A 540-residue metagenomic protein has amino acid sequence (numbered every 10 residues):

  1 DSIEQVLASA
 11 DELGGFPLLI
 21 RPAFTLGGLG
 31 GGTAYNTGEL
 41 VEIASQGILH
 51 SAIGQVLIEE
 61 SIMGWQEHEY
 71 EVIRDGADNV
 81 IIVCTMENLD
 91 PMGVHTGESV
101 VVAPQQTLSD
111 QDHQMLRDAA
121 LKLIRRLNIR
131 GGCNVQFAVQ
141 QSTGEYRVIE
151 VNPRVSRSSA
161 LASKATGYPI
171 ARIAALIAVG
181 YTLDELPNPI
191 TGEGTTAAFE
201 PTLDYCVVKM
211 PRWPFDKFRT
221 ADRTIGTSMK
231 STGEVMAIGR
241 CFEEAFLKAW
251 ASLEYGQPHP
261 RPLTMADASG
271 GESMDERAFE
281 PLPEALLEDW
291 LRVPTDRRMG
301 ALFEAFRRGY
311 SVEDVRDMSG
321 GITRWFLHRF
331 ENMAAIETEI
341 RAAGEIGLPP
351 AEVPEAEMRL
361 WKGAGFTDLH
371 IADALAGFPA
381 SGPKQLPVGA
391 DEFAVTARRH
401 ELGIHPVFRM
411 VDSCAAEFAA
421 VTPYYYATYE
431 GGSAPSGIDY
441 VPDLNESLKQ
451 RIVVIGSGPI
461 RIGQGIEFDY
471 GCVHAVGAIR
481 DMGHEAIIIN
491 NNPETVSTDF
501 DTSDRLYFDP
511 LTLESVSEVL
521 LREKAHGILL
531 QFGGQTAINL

Functional and structural regions predicted by a protein language model:
D1-G31: A conserved helix-loop-beta module that forms one wall/lid of the active-site cleft in ATP-utilizing catalytic domains
E4-A8, W65, N539: Catalytic core of soluble alpha/beta enzymes
F16-P17, G27-L29, A34-A356, A364-G365 (+11 more regions): ATP-dependent carboxylate activation and anion-phosphoryl transfer catalytic cores that bind Mg-ATP to form
E357, H370-Y440: C-terminal amphipathic alpha-helical interaction region
R461-Q464: Cytosolic transmitter module of two-component histidine kinases and hybrid His-Asp phosphorelay receptors
L529: N-terminal Rossmann-like NAD(P) cofactor-binding module of classical short-chain dehydrogenase/reductase
